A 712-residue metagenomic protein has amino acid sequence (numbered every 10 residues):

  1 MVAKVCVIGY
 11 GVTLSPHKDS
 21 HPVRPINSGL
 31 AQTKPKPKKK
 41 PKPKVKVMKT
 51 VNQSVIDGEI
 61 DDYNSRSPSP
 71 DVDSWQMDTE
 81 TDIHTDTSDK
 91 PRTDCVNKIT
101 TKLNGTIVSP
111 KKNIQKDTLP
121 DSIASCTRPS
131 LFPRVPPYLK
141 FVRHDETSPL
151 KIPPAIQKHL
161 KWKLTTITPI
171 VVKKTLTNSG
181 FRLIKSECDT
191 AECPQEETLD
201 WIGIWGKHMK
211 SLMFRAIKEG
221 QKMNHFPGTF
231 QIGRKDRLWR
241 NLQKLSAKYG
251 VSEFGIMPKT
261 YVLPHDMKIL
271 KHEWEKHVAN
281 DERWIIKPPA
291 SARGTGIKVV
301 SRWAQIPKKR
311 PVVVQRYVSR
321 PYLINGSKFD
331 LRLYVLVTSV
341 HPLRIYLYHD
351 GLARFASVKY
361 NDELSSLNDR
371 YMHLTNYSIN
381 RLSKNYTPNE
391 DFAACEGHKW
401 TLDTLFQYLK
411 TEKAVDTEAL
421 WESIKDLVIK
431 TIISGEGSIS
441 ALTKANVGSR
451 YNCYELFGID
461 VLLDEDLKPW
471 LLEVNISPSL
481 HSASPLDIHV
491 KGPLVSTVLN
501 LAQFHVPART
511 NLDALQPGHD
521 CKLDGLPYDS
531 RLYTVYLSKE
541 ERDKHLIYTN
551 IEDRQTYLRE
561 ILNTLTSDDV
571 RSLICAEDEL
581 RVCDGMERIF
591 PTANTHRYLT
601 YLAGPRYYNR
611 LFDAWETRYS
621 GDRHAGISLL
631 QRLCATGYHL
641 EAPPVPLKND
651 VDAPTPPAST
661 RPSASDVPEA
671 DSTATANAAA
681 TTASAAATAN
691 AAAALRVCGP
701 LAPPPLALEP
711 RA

Functional and structural regions predicted by a protein language model:
V2-A216, T229, G233-K248, G255-M257 (+8 more regions): Acidic, PEST-like segments
I156, M223, F254-I256, P289-G294: Short glycine-enriched loop/turn motifs at secondary-structure junctions
K259-Y261, N280-P307, Y322, L331-R332: Glycine-rich phosphate-binding loop of ATP-grasp-fold ATP-dependent ligases
L270-H277: Short amphipathic alpha-helix with an adjacent loop that forms part of the alpha/beta core around
I459-V461: Hydrophobic residue at the +6 position relative to the catalytic HRD Asp in the kinase catalytic loop
D464: Short, acidic, Ser/Thr-enriched surface-loop or helix-capping motifs
